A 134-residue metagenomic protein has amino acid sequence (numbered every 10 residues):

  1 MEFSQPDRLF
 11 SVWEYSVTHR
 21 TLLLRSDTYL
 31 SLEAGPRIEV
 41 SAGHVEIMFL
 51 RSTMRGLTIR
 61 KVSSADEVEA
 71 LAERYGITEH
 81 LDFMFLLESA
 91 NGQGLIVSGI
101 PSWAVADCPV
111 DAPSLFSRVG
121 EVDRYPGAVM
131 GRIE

Functional and structural regions predicted by a protein language model:
M1-E134: Surface-exposed, interaction-prone regions used to assemble/regulate multi-protein complexes
